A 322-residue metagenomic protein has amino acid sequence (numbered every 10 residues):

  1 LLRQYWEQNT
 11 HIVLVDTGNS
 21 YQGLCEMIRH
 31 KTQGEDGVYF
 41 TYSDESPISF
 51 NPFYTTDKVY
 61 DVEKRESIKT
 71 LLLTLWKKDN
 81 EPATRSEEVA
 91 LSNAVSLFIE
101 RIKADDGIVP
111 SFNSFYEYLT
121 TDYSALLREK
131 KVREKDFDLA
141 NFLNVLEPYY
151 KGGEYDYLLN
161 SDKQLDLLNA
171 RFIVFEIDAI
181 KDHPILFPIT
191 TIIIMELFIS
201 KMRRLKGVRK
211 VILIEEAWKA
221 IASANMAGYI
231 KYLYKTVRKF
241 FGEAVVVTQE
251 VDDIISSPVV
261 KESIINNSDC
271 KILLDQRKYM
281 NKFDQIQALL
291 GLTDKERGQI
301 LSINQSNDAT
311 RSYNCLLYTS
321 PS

Functional and structural regions predicted by a protein language model:
L2, Q8, N19-E35, Y42-G242 (+2 more regions): P-loop NTPase motor domains
T10-V13: Phosphate-binding active sites in nucleotide-utilizing proteins
T17, G242, V247-E250: Conserved H-loop
Y42-S43, K271-K278: Conserved AAA+ ATPase "SRH/arginine-finger" region at the nucleotide-binding site
E250-S256: Canonical AAA+ ATPase core
K261-L273: A short helix-turn-beta junction within AAA+ P-loop NTPase domains corresponding to the substrate/partner-engaging
M280-Q285: Conserved AAA+ ATPase core "coupling" helix
Y318-S322: Conserved small/polar residues in nucleotide/adenosyl-binding loops
